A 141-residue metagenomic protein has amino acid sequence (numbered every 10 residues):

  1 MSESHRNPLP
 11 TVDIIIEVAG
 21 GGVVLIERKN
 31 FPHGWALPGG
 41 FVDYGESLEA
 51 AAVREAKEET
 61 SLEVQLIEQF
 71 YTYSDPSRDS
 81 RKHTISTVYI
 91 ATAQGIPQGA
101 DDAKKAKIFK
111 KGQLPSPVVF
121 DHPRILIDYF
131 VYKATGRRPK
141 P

Functional and structural regions predicted by a protein language model:
M1-V23: Conserved N-terminal beta-strand and adjoining loop/helix that marks the start of the Nudix/MutT-like hydrolase domain
L9-D13, T84-V88, P123: Short hydrophobic/aromatic beta-strand or adjacent loop that forms the aromatic wall/cage of a ligand/substrate-binding
I16-E17, L25, A91, I108: Conserved hydrophobic "DFG−1" position in protein kinase catalytic cores
V18, Y73-P97, Y129-K133: Active-site-adjacent beta-strand/loop module that shapes the phosphate/pyrophosphate-binding cleft
G21-E58: Conserved Nudix-box catalytic region and its N-terminal flanking loop in Nudix hydrolases and closely related
L62-Y71: A short coil-to-beta-strand element that immediately follows conserved catalytic motifs
V88-I90, Q98-V131: NUDIX/MutT-family hydrolases
Y132-P141: Acidic/histidine-enriched, glycine/proline-rich intrinsically disordered or flexible terminal extensions
